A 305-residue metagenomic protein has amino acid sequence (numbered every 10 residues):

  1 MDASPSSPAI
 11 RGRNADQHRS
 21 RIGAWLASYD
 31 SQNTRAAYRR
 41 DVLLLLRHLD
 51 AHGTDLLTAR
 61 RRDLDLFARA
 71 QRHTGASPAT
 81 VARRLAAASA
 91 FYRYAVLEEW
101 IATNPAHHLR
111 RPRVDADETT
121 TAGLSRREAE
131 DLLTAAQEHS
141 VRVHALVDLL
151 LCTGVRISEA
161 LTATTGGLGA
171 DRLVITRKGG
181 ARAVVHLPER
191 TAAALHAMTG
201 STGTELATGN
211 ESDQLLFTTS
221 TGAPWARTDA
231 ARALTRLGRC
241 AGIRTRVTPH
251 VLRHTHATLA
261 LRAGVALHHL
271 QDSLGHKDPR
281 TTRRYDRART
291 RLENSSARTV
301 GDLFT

Functional and structural regions predicted by a protein language model:
M1-T305: Conserved catalytic core of the tyrosine transesterase superfamily
